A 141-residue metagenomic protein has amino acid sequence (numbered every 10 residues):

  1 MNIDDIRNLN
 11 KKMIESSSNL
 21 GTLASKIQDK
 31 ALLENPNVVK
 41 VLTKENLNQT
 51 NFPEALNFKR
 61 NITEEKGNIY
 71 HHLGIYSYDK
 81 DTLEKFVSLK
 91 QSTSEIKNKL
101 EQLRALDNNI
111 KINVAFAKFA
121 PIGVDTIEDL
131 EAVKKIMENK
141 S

Functional and structural regions predicted by a protein language model:
M1-N2, G123: Nucleotide-sugar-dependent glycosyltransferase donor-binding/catalytic pocket residues
N2-L89: Conserved core of the sugar-phosphate nucleotidyltransferase
N68-S141: Conserved alpha/beta core of the MobA/IspD/sugar-nucleotide pyrophosphorylase nucleotidyltransferase superfamily
